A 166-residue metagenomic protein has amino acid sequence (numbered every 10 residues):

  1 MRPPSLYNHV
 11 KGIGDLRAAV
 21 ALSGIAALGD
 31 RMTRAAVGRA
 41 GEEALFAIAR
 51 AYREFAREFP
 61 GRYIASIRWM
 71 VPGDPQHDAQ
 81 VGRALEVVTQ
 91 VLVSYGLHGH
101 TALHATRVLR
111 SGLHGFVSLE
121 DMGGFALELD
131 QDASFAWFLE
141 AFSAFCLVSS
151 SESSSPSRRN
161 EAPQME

Functional and structural regions predicted by a protein language model:
S5: Residues in the helix-turn-helix
N8-T33, F46, R50, G82: An amphipathic alpha-helix adjacent to DNA-recognition modules
T33-G61, P72-G73, G82, G99 (+1 more regions): Hydrophobic alpha-helical connector segments
R57-P72, S118-A126: Amphipathic alpha-helical segments used for helix-helix packing
P72-G99, L103-V108, D132-A144: Amphipathic alpha-helical packing segments from all-alpha helical-bundle domains
S111-E128, S143-S151: Amphipathic C-terminal alpha-helical segment
N160-Q164: Short, intrinsically disordered C-terminal tails of secreted or membrane-associated proteins
